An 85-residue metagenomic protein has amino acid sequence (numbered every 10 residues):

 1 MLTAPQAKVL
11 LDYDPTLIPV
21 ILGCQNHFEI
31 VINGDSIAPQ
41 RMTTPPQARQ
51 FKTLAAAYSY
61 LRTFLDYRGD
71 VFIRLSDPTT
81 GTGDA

Functional and structural regions predicted by a protein language model:
M1-D12: Negatively charged, low-complexity tracts enriched in Asp/Glu with abundant Ser/Thr
L11-D14, G23-C24, D66: Flexible, charged surface loops at secondary-structure boundaries
I18-P46, S76-P78: Short aromatic-glycine-(Arg/Gly/Cys) micro-motifs in beta-strand/loop hairpins
Q50-L65: A short, charged, amphipathic alpha-helix used as a generic interaction element across diverse proteins
F64-S76: A short amphipathic beta-strand at an alpha->beta junction
R74-A85: Intrinsically disordered, low-complexity charged/polar segments
